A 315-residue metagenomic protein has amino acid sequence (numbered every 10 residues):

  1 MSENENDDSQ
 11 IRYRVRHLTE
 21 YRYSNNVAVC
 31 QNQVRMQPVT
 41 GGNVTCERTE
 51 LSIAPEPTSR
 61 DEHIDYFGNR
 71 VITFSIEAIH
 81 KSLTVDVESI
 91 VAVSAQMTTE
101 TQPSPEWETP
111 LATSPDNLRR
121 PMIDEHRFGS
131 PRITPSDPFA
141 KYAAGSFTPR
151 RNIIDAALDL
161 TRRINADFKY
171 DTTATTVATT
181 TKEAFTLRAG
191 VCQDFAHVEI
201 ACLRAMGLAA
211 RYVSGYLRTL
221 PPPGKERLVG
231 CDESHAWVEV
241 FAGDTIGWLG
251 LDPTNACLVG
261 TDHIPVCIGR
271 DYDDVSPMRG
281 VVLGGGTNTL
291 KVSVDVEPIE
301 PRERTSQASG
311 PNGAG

Functional and structural regions predicted by a protein language model:
M1-A112: Intrinsically disordered, low-complexity N-terminal segments that are enriched in acidic
E3-N4, R162, D194-G286: Hydrophobic/aromatic-rich core segments of domains that either
D8, F185-A189, R227: Alpha-helix N-cap/helix-initiation motif
V15-H17, C30, E47, R70 (+4 more regions): A generic structural signal for well-ordered coil/turn residues at beta-strand boundaries that shape enzyme active-site
Y23, H63, P103, A166 (+5 more regions): Glycine-rich, flexible loop/turn motifs
V34-V44, L51, N255-S276, G280-V292 (+2 more regions): Glycine-rich, small/acidic residue-mixed loop/short-helix segments
W107-G190, V198, M206, R270-Y272 (+2 more regions): Secondary-structure boundary elements
R302-T305, S309-G315: Alpha-helical and coiled-coil interaction segments, frequently adjacent to or embedded within charge-biased
